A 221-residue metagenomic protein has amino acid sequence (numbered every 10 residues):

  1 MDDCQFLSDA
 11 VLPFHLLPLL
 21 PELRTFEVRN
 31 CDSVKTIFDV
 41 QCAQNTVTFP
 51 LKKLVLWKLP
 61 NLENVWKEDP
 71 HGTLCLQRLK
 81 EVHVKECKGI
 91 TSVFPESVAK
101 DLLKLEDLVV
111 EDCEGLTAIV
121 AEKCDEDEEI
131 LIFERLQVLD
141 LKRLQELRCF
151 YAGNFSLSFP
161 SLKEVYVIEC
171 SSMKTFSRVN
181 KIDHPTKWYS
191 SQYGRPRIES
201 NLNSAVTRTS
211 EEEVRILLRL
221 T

Functional and structural regions predicted by a protein language model:
M1-T221: Cross-kingdom leucine-rich repeat
